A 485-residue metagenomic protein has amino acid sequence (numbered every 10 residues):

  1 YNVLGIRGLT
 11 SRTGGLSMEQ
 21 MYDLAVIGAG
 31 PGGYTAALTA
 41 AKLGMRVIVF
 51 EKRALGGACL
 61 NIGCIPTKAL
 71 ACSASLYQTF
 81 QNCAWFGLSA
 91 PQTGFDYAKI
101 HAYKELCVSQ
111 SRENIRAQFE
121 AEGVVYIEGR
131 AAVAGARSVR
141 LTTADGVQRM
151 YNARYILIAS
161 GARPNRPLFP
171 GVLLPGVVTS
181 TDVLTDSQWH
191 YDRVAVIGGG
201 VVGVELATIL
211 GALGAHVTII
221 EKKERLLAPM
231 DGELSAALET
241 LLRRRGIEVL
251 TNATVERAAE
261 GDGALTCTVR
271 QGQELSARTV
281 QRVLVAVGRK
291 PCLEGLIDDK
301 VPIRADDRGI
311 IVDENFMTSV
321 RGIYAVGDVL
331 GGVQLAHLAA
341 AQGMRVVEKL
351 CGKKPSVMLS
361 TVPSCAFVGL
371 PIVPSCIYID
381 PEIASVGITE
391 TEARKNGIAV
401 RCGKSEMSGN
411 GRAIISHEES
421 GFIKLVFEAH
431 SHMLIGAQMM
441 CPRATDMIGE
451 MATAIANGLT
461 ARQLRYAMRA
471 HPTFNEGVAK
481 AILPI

Functional and structural regions predicted by a protein language model:
Y1-S17: Short, Lys/Arg-enriched N-terminal segments with co-localized hydrophobic residues within the first ~10-30 amino acids
G14, V125-E128, A132-A144, L213-E314 (+1 more regions): A Rossmann-like FAD-binding core segment of flavoenzymes
E19-G30, D192-G200: Beta1/beta-strand and adjacent pyrophosphate-binding region of the FAD-binding site in flavoprotein oxidoreductases
E19-Y22, L38-M45, F50-Y191, K223-L227 (+6 more regions): Glycine-rich flavin
A25-G32, A36-R53, A58, I65 (+4 more regions): Flexible, glycine-rich terminal cap/loop adjacent to redox cofactors in electron-transfer oxidoreductases
A25-I27, A131, Y151-G161, V196-I197 (+2 more regions): Short hydrophobic core segments
L173-H190, R278-K353: FAD-site-proximal beta/loop scaffold in flavoenzymes
S187-M230, L335: Rossmann-like NAD(P)H-binding beta-loop-alpha module
